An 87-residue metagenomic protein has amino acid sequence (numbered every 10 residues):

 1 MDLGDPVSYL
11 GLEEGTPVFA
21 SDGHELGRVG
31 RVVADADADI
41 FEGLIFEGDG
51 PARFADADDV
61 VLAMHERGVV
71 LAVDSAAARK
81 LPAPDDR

Functional and structural regions predicted by a protein language model:
M1-R87: Peripheral interaction segments used for macromolecular assembly
